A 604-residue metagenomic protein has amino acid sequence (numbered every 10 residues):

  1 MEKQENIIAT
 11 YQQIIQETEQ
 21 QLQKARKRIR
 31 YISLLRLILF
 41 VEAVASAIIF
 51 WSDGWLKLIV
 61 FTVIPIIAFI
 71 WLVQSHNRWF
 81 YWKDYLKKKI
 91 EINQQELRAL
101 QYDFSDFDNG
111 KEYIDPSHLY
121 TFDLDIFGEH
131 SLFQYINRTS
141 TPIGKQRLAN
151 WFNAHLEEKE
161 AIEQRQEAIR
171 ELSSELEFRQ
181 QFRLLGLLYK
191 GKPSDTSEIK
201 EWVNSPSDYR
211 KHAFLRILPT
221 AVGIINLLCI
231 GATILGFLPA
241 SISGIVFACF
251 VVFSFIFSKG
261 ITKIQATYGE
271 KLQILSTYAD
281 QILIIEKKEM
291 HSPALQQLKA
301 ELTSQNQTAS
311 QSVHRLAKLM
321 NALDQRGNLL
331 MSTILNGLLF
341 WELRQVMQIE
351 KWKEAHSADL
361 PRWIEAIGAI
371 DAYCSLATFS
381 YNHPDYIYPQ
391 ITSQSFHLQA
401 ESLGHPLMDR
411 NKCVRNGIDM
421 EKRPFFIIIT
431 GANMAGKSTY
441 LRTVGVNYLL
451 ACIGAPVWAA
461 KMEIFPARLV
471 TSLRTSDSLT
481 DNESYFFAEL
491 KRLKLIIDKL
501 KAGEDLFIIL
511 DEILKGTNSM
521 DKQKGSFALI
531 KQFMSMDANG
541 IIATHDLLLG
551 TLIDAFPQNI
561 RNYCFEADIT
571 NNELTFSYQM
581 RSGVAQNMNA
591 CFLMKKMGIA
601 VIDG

Functional and structural regions predicted by a protein language model:
E2-A432, T439-L469, K491-R492: Alpha-helical coupling/stalk and coiled-coil linker elements that connect catalytic or binding modules and transmit
V73, L376, N382-G604: ATPase nucleotide-binding head domains, primarily ABC-like/P-loop NTPase cores
